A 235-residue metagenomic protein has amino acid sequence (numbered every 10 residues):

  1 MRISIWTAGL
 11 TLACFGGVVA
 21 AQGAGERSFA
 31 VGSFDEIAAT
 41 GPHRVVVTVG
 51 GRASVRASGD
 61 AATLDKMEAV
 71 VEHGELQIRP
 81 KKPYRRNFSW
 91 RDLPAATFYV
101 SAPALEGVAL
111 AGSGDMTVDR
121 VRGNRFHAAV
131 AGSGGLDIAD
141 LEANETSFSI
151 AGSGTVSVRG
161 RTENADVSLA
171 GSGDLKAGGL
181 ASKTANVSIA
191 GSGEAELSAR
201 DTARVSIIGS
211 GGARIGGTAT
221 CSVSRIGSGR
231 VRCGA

Functional and structural regions predicted by a protein language model:
M1-I3: N-terminal secretory signal peptides that target proteins for export/translocation
I5, G9, V19-A111, D115-A129 (+5 more regions): Acidic (Asp/Glu) and glycine-rich low-complexity loops/linkers that are typically intrinsically disordered
G9-T11, G216: Acidic/proline-rich low-complexity IDRs
H43, G134, G173: Adenine-nucleotide cofactor-binding loop residues
G135, S147-S149, T155: Mid-length scaffold segments of soluble, non-membrane domains
V156-A235: Short, surface-exposed interaction patches in beta-rich subdomains that mediate adhesion/assembly near membranes
